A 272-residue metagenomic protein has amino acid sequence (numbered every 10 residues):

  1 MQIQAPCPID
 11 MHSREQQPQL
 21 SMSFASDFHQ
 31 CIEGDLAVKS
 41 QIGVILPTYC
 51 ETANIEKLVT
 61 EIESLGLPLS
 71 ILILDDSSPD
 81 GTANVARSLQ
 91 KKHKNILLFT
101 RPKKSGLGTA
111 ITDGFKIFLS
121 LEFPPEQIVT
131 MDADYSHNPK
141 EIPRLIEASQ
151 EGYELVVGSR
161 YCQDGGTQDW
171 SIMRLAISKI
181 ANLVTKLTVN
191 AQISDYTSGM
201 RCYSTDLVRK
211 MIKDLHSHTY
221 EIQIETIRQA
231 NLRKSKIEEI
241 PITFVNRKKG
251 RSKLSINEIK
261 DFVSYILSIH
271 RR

Functional and structural regions predicted by a protein language model:
Q2-I42, K57, T188-N190, D214-R272: Hydrophobic helical membrane-anchoring modules
L46, L69-S78, F99-R101: Short beta-strand/loop segment that forms part of the nucleotide-sugar
L46-T60, S77: Active-site beta-to-alpha loop of glycosyltransferases that engages the nucleotide-sugar donor
A53-K57, D80-L89: Acidic helix N-cap motif at the loop->helix transition within catalytic regions of sugar-transfer enzymes
T60-S70: Short, acidic, metal-binding catalytic loop of nucleotide-sugar glycosyltransferases
D75-N84, K103, Y135: A conserved acidic beta->alpha catalytic loop
F99-S120, Q127, P139-Y220, R247-N257 (+1 more regions): Acceptor/aglycone-binding surface of glycosyltransferases and processive sugar-polymer synthases
